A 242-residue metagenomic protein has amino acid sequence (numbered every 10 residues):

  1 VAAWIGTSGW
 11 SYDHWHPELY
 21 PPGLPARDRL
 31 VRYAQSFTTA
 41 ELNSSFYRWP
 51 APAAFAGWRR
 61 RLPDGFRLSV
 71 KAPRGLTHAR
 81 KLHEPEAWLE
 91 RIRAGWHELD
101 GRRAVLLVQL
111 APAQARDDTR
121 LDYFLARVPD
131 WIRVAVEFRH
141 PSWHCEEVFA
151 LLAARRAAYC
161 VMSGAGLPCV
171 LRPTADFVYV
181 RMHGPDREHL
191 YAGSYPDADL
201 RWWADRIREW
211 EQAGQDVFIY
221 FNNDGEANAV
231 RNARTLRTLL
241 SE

Functional and structural regions predicted by a protein language model:
V1-E242: Residues lining hydrophobic/aromatic ligand-binding pockets adjacent to catalytic sites
